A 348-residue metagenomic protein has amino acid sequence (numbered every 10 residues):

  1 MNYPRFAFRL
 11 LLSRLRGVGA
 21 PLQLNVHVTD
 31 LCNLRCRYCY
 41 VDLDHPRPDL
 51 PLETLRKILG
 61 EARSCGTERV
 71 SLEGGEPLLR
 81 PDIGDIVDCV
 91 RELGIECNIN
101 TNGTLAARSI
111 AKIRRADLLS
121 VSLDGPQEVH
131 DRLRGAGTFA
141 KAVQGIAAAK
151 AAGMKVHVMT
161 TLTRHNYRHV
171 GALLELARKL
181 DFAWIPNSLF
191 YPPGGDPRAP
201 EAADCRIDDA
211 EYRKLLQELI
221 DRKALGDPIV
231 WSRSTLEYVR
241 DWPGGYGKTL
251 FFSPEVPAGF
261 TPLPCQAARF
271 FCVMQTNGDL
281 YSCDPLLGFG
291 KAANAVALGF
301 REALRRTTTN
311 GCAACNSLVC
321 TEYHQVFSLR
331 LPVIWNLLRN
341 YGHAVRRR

Functional and structural regions predicted by a protein language model:
N2-K112, P192, R348: Conserved alpha-helical substructure of the radical SAM core
L10, A20, A258-Q266, F271-R348: Flexible mid-to-C-terminal extensions adjoining Fe-S/redox cofactors in radical SAM and related proteins
R35, G66, R115, M154-K155 (+2 more regions): Short loop/turn motifs at secondary-structure junctions
Y38-Y40, I99, V158, P186 (+1 more regions): Hydrophobic residues in well-ordered beta-strands that form the structural core
P48-D49, D131-G135, S328: Short, solvent-exposed loop/turn segments at secondary-structure boundaries
L93, D117-L118, S122-D124, D131-T276: Radical SAM enzyme [4Fe-4S]-AdoMet core and its adjacent flexible, acidic and glycine-rich loops/tails across
A107, E128-V129: A short, histidine- and acid-enriched strand-loop-helix "catalytic/donor-clamping" loop that lines the nucleotide-sugar
